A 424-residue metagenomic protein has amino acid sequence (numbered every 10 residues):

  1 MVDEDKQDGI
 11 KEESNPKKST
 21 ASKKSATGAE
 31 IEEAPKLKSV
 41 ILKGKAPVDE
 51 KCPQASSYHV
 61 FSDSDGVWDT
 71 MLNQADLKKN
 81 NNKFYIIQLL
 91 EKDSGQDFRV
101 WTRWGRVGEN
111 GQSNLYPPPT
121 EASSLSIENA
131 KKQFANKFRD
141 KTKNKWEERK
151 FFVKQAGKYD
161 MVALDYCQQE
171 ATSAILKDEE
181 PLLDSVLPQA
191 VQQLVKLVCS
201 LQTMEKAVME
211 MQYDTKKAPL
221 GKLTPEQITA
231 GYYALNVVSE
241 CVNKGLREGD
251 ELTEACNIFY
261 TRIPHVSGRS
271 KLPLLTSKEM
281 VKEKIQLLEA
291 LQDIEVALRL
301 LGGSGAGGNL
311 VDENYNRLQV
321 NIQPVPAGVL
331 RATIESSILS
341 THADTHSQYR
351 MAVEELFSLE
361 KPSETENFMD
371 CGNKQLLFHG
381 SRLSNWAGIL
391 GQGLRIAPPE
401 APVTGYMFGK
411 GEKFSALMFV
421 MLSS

Functional and structural regions predicted by a protein language model:
M1-F84, L89-F98, G108-Q112, D140-L390: Intrinsically disordered, low-complexity terminal and linker regions
S94-Q96, L125-E128, I396: Long, charged, alpha-helical interaction scaffolds
T102-G105: Eukaryotic N-terminal, low-complexity and coiled-coil-prone scaffolding/targeting segments of large membrane-traffic
E109-N129, K410-K413: A short, exposed loop/beta-hairpin motif centered on an aromatic-Gly-Thr core
Q133-Q169, I396-S424: ADP-ribosyltransferase catalytic core
